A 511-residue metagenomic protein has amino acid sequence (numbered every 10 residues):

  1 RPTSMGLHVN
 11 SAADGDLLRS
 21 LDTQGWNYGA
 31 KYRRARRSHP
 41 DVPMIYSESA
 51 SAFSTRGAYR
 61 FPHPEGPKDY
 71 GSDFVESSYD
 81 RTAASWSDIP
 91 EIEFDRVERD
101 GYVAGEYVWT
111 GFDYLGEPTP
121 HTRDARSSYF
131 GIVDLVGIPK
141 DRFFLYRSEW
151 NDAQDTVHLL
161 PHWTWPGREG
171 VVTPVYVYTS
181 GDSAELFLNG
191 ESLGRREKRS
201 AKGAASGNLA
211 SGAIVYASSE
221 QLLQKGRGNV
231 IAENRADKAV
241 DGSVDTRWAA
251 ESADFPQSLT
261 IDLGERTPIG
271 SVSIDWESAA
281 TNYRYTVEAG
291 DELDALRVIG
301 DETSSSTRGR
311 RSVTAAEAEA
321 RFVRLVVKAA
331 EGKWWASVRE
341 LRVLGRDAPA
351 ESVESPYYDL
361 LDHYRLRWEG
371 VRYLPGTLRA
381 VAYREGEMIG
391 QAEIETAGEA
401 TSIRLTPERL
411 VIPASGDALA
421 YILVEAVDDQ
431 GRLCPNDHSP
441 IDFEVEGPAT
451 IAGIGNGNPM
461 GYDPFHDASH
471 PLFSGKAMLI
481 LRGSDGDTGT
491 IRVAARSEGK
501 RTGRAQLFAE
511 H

Functional and structural regions predicted by a protein language model:
R1-S206, G300, A350-E387: Extended substrate-binding grooves/exosites of carbohydrate-active enzymes
V175-T179, V272-S273, V381, D417-P435 (+2 more regions): Beta-strand-rich structural segments
S180, F187-E197, Q391-E395, L419 (+1 more regions): Short flexible loop/turn segments that cap and initiate beta-strands
K202-I269, D275-R284, D301-G309, A315 (+2 more regions): Disordered, acidic Ser/Thr/Pro-rich linker "stalks" and the adjacent N-terminal cap of the next globular domain
T281-L293: Short, surface-exposed beta-strand/strand-loop-strand elements in extracellular ectodomains
V326-K333: Short beta-strand-plus-loop segments that form exposed binding edges in beta-rich domains
L366-R372, H466-D485: Short, hydrophobic beta-strand segments
E387-G398, R501-E510: Edge beta-strands of extracellular beta-sandwich domains
